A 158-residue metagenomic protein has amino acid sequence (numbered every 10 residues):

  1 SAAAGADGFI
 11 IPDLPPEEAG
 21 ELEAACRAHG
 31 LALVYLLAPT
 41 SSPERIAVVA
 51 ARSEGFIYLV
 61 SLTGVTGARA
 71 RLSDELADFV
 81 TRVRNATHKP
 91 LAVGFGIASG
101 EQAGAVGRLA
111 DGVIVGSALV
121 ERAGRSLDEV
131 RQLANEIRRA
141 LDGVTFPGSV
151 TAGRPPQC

Functional and structural regions predicted by a protein language model:
S1, V49, V106, G116 (+1 more regions): Conserved, mostly hydrophobic/aromatic
S1-G8, A25-L33, A51-I57, L109-V113: Glycine-enriched alpha-helix->loop->beta-strand junction motifs that scaffold or abut catalytic
A2-L14, R139-V144: Active-site beta->alpha loop and helix N-cap motifs at the rims of alpha/beta catalytic domains
A6-I10, P15-E18, I57-G67, G96-I97 (+1 more regions): Glycine-rich phosphate-binding active-site loops on the catalytic face of alpha/beta enzymes
I11-H29, S42-V48, T66-T81, G100-A103 (+1 more regions): Active-site-adjacent beta->alpha loops and helix N-cap segments on the catalytic face of soluble alpha/beta enzymes
C26-L36, R84-G96, F146: Short beta-strand/loop segments at the ligand-binding rim of alpha/beta enzyme cores
S41-A51, V93, I97-V113: Catalytic cores of alpha/beta
V120-F146: C-terminal helical cap(s) of enzyme catalytic domains, especially alpha/beta-barrels
